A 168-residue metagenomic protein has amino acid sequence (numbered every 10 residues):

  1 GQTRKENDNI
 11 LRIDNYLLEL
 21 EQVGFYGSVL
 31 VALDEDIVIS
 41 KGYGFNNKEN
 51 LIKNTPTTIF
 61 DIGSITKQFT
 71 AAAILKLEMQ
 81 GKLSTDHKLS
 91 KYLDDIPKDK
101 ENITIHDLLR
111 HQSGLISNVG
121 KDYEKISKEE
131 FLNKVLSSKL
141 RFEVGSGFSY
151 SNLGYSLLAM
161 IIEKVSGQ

Functional and structural regions predicted by a protein language model:
R4-F60, K82-H87, E130-N133, S137-S138: Short, conserved catalytic-motif segment at the N-terminal edge
E6, D61-T66, K98, G147-S151: Aromatic-acidic/polar surface patches that form glycan- and anion
I10, I65-A71, N102, Y150-Y155: Short alpha-helical patches at coil-to-helix transitions and adjacent helical residues in well-structured domains
Q22-V23, K53, K98-N102, I126 (+1 more regions): Extracellular/periplasmic catalytic domains that process cell-envelope and extracellular macromolecules
D61-I65, L77-I116, G120, S137 (+1 more regions): Active-site helix/loop module of the DD-peptidase/beta-lactamase fold, centered on the serine-lysine SxxK catalytic
N118-Q168: Catalytic-site signature segments of enzymes, centered on catalytic residues
